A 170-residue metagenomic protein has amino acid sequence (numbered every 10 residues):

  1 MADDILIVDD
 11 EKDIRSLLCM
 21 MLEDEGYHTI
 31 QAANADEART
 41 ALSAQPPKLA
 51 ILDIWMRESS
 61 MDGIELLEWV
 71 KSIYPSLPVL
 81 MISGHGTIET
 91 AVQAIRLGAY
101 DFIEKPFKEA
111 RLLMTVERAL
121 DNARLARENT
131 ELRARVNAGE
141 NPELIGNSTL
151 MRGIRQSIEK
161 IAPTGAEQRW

Functional and structural regions predicted by a protein language model:
D3, K12-I30, A44: Two-component/phosphorelay signaling modules centered on CheY-like receiver
D10, K105, N147: A Lys-centered signature of the CheY-like receiver
G26-D36, T40-A41, S60: Short hydrophobic/Thr-rich beta-strand motif most characteristic of the beta2 strand and flanking loop of CheY-like
T40, S60-P75, Q93: Short amphipathic alpha-helix used as the core "switch/output" element in two-component signaling
Q45-I51, M56: Active-site beta3 strand of CheY-like receiver
R133-W170: AAA+ ATPase active-site-proximal loops
